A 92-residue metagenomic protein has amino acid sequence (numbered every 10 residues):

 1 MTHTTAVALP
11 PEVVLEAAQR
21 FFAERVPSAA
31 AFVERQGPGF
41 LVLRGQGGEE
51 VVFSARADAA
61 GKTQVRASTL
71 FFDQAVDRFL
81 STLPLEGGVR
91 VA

Functional and structural regions predicted by a protein language model:
M1-V33: Terminal, regulation- and interaction-focused segments at domain boundaries
T5-V7, V42-G45: Short beta-strand element of the conserved SAM-dependent methyltransferase core
P27, E34-Q36, Q46-G48: Short solvent-exposed loop/turn micro-motifs enriched in small/polar/acidic residues
G37-L41: Translation machinery proteins
L43-A92: Beta-strand/loop substructures that line and gate deep hydrophobic ligand-binding cavities in soluble
